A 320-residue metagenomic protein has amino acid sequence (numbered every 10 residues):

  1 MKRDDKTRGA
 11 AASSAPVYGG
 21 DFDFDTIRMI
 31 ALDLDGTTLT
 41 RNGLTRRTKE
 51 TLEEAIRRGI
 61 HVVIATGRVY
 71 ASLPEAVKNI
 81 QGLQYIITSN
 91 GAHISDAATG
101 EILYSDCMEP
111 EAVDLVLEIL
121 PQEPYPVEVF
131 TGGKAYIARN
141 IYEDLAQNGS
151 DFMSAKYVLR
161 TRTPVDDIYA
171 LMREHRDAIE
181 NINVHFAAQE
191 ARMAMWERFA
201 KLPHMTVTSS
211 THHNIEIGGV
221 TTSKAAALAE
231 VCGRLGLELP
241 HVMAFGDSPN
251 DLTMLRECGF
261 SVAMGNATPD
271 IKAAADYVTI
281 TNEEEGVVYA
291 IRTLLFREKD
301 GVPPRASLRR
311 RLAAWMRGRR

Functional and structural regions predicted by a protein language model:
M1-L32, R57, M316-R320: Non-catalytic pre-domain segments flanking phosphatase-related domains
G20-M29, T45, A200, I215-R320: Mg2+-dependent phosphoryl-transfer enzymes with acidic/Ser/Thr/Gly-rich catalytic loops
G36, R68, G91, G246-S248: Active-site metal-binding loops of divalent metal-dependent hydrolases
G43-I60, S105-A112, V165-Y169, T221-G233 (+1 more regions): Short, acidic loop-to-helix structural element flanking the phosphoryl-transfer center in phosphate-processing enzymes
R46-F152: Active-site phosphate-binding/coordination module
G59-V63, G82-Q84, N181, P240-H241 (+1 more regions): Short active-site oxyanion
L83-S89, G149, V207-T208, S261-G265 (+1 more regions): Short hydrophobic/aromatic-enriched beta-strand-loop microsegments
I119, F130-F245: Conserved acidic, metal-coordinating active-site core of Asp-based, Mg2+-dependent phosphoryl-transfer enzymes
